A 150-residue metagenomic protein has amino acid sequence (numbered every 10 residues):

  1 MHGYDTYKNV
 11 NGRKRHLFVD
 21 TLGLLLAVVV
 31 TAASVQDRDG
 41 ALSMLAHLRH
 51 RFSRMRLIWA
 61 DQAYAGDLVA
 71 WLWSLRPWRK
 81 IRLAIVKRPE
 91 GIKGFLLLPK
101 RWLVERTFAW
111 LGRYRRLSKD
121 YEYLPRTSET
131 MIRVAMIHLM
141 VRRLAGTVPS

Functional and structural regions predicted by a protein language model:
M1-W78, A84, R88, A135 (+1 more regions): Polybasic low-complexity intrinsically disordered regions
H50-R51, P77-K80, P89, T107 (+2 more regions): Positively charged, low-complexity intrinsically disordered regions
G66, G91, R142: Surface-exposed, flexible loop/turn segments at secondary-structure boundaries
I85, G94-S150: Basic, amphipathic alpha-helical segments enriched in Lys/Arg and hydrophobic/aromatic residues
